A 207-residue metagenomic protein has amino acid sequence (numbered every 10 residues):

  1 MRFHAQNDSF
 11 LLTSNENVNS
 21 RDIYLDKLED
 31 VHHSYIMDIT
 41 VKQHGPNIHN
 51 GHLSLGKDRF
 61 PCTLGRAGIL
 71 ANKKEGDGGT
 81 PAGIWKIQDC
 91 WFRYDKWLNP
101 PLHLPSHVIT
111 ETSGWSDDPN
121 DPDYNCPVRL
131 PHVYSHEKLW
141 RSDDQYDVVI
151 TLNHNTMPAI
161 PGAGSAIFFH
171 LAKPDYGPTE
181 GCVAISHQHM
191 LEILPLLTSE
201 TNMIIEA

Functional and structural regions predicted by a protein language model:
R2-D8: Positively charged N-terminal leader segments that act as targeting/secretion signals
F3, N19-T179, M190-A207: Cell wall/extracellular polymer interaction/catalysis modules
Q6, T13-S14: A cross-taxon signal for low-complexity, glycine/charged-rich
L11, N17-N19: Intrinsically disordered and other compositionally biased segments
C182: Short cysteine clusters
S186: Conserved "landmark" site that anchors the functional core of diverse proteins
